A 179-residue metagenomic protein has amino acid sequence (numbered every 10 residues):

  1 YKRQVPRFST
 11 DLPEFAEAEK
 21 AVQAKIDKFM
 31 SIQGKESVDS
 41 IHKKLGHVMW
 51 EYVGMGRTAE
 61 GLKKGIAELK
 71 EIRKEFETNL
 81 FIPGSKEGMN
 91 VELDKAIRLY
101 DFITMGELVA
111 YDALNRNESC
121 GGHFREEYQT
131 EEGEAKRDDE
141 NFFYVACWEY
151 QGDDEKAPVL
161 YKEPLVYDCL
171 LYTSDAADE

Functional and structural regions predicted by a protein language model:
K2-S174: Glycine- and aromatic-enriched mobile tails/lids
D175-E179: A short, hydrophobic C-terminal helix/tail in secreted or cell-surface proteins
